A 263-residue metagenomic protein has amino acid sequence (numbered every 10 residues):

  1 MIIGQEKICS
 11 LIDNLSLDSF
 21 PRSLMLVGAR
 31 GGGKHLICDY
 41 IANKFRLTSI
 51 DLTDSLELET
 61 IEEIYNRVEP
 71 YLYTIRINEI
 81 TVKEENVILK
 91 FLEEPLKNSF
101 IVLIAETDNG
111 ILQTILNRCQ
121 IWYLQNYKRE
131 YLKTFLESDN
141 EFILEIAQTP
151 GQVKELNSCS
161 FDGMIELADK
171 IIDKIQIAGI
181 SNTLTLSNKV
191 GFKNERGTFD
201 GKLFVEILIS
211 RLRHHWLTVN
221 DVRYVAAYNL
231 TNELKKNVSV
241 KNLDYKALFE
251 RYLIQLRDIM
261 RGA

Functional and structural regions predicted by a protein language model:
M1-R46, K97-F100, A105-A263: Charged, glycine-rich active-site and insertion segments that engage polyanionic ligands
D13-L15, S55-T74, N78-E79, K83-F91: Conserved alpha-helical scaffold flanking the Walker A/P-loop in AAA+ ATPase domains
L26-R30, L52-S55, I75-E79, I104-E106: Structural motif
F45-T53: Conserved catalytic segments around the Walker B and adjacent sensor/switch elements of P-loop NTPase domains
V68-Y73, L96-V102: Loop/turn-to-beta-strand initiation segments
I80-K83, P95, G110-I111: Catalytic P-loop NTPase motifs of RecA-like helicase/translocase cores
L89-E93, D221-V222: A generic short-segment signal for beta-strand/edge and adjacent turn/coil regions
